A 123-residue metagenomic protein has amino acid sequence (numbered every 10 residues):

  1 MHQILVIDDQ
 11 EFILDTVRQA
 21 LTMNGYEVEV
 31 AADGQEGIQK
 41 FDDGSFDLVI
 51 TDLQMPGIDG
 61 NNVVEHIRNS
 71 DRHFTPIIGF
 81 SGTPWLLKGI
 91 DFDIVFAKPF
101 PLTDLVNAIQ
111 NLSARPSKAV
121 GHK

Functional and structural regions predicted by a protein language model:
D8, D52: Active-site residues of response regulator receiver
E11-E29: Two-component/phosphorelay signaling modules centered on CheY-like receiver
V30-L48: Acidic, metal-coordinating helix/loop segments flanking the phosphotransfer/catalytic sites of two-component signaling
D33-E36, D59-V63: Acidic catalytic/metal-coordinating carboxylates
S45-D47, D71-P76: His-Asp phosphorelay/catalytic-motif detector in bacterial-type signaling
M55: Receiver (REC) domain active-site loop signature in two-component systems and cognate sites in sensor histidine kinases
F80-S81: Hydrophobic/aromatic residues positioned on beta-strands within the core alpha/beta folds
F100-A114, G121: C-terminal output helix
